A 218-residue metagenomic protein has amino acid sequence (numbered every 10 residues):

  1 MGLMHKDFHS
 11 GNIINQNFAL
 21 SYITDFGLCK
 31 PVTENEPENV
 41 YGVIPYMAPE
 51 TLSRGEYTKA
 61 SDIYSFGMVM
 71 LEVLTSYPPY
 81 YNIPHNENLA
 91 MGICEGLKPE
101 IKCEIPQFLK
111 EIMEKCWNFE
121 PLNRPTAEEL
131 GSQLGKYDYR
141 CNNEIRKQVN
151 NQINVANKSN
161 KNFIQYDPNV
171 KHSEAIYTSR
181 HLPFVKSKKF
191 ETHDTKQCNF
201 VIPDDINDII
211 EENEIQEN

Functional and structural regions predicted by a protein language model:
G2-N15: Catalytic-loop of the protein kinase fold
P37-T51: Conserved activation segment of eukaryotic-like protein kinases, specifically the C-terminal portion of the activation
R54-K59: Activation segment
D62: Conserved catalytic-loop aspartate of Hanks-type protein kinases
E104-W117: Conserved C-terminal C-lobe helix
W117-E129: A conserved short helix/loop substructure at the end of the activation segment of eukaryotic-like protein kinase domains
